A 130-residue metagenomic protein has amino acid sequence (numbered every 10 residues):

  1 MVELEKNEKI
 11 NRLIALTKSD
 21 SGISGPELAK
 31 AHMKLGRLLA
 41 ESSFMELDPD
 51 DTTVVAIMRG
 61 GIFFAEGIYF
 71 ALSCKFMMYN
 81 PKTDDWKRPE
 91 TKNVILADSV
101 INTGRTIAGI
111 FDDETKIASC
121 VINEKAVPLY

Functional and structural regions predicted by a protein language model:
M1-Y130: PRPP-associated nucleotide enzymes
